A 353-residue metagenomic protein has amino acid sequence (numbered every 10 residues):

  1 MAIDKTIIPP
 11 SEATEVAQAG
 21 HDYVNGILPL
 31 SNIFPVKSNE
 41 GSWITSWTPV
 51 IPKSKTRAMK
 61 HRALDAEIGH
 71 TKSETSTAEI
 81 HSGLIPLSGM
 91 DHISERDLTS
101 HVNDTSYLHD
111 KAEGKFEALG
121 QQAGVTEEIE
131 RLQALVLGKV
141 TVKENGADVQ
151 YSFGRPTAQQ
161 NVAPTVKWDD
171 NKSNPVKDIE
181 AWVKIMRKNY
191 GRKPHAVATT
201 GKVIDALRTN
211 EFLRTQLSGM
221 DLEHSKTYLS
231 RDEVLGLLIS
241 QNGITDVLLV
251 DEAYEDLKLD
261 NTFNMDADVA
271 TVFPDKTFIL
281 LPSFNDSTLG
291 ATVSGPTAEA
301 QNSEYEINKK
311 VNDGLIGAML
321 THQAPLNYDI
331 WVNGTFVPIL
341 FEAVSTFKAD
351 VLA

Functional and structural regions predicted by a protein language model:
M1-W43, I339-A353: N-terminal alpha-helical "arm" segments
D4, T14-H21, N25, S31 (+8 more regions): Generic detector of well-ordered alpha-helical segments enriched in charged/polar residues, highlighting helical
G26-T45, E117-A147, L289-N312: Contiguous N-terminal and early-domain "leader" segments and peripheral loops that mark the onset or edge of a domain
L30-L98: Assembly/oligomerization interface modules of large self-assembling protein complexes
H70-S73, K143, M220-S225: Glycine-rich loops and low-complexity Gly/Arg-rich segments that provide flexible linkers or classic glycine-based
E79-P156, N174, D178-V203, L326-N333: Long, contiguous amphipathic alpha-helices that act as assembly "spine/axial" helices in icosahedral shell and virion
D148-Q241, D246: Extended, solvent-exposed, turn-rich assembly/linker loops in the middle of proteins
R214-A353: Sequence/fold signature of self-assembling virion shell proteins
